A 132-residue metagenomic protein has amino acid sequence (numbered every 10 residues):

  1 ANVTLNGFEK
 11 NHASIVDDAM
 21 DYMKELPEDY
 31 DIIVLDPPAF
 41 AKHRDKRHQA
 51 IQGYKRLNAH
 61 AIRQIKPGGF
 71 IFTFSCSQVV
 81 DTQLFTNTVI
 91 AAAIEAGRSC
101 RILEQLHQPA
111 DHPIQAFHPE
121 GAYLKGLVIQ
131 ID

Functional and structural regions predicted by a protein language model:
A1-V34, F40: S-adenosyl-L-methionine
V3-T4, M20-P27, K55-I62, T86-I90 (+1 more regions): Generic hydrophobic alpha-helical scaffold/packing signal
T4-N6, Y30-I32, Q52, I90-A91 (+1 more regions): Short, hinge-like loop/turn segments at secondary-structure boundaries
A19, A50, S77-Q78: Short beta->alpha junction loops/turns
K24-P27, R44-K46, L84, Q115: Short, well-ordered secondary-structure micro-motifs
Y30-H60: Mobile active-site "lid"/loop adjacent to the S-adenosyl-L-methionine
Q64-K66: A generic alpha-to-beta junction signature in SAM-dependent methyltransferases
F70-D132: C-terminal catalytic and target-recognition region of SAM-dependent MTase-like enzymes, primarily methyltransferases
